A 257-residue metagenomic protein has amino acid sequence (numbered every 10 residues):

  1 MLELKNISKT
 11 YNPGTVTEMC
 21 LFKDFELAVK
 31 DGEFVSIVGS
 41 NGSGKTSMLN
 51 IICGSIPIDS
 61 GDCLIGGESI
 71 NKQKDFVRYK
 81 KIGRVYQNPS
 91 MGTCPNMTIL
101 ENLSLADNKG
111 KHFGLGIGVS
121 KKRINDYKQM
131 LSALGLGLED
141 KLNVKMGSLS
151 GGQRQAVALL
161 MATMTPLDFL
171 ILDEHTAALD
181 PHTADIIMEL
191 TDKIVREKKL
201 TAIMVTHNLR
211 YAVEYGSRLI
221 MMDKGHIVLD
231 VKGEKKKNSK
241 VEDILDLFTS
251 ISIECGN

Functional and structural regions predicted by a protein language model:
M1, T10-D24, K74: A short, flexible loop at the N-terminus of ABC-type nucleotide-binding domains that lies
V38-S40: The feature captures the beta-strand-to-loop junction immediately N-terminal to the Walker
C53: Helix-to-loop junction immediately C-terminal to a conserved catalytic motif
G61-S69, V231: Conserved ABC transporter NBD signature motif
S69-G83, M91, F113, S120 (+1 more regions): ABC ATPase NBD coupling module
T163-D168: A short, proline-enriched helix->beta-strand linker immediately N-terminal to the Walker B motif in ABC-type P-loop
T206-H207: H-loop/switch region of ABC-family ATPase nucleotide-binding domains
H226-S250: Conserved beta-strand-loop-alpha-helix hinge in the C-terminal portion of ABC ATPase nucleotide-binding domains
